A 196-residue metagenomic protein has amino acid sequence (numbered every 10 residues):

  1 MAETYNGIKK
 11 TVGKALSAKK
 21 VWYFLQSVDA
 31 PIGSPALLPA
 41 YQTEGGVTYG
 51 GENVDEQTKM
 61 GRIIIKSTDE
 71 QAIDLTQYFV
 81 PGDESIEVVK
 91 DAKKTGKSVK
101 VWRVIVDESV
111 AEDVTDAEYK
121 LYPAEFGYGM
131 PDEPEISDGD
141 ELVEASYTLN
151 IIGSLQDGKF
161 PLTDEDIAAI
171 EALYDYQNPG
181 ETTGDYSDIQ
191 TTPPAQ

Functional and structural regions predicted by a protein language model:
A2-T76, Y128-V143: Solvent-exposed edge beta-strands and adjacent loop segments that serve as assembly or binding interfaces
G13-L16, T115, P193: N-terminal cationic amphipathic segment used for targeting or macromolecule association
Y41-Q42, V106-D157: Short beta-strand and beta-hairpin "edge-sheet" elements
T58-P123: Structured, beta-strand-rich domain cores that present glycine/charged loop surfaces used to bind extended ligands
E84, Q156-K159: Intrinsically disordered, low-complexity acidic/polar segments
V88-K90, V143, F160-D164: Surface-exposed beta-strand edges and their flanking turn/coil or helix-capping segments
V99-R103, G153-D157, L173-Y176: Glycine-rich loops and low-complexity Gly/Arg-rich segments that provide flexible linkers or classic glycine-based
P161-Q196: Intrinsically disordered, low-complexity terminal/linker regions enriched in Pro/Ser/Gly and acidic residues
